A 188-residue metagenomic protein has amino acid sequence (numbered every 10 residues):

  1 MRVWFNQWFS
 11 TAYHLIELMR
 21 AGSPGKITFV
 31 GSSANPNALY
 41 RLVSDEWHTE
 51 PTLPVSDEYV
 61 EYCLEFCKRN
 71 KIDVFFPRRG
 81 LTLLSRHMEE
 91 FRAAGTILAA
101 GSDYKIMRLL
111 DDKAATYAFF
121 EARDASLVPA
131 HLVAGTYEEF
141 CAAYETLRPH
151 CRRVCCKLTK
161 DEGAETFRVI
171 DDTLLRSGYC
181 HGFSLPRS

Functional and structural regions predicted by a protein language model:
M1-D103: ATP-binding N-terminal substructure of ATP-dependent carboxylate-amine bond-forming enzymes
M107-S188: Active-site nucleotide/adenylate-binding loops and adjacent lid/helix of ATP-dependent enzymes
